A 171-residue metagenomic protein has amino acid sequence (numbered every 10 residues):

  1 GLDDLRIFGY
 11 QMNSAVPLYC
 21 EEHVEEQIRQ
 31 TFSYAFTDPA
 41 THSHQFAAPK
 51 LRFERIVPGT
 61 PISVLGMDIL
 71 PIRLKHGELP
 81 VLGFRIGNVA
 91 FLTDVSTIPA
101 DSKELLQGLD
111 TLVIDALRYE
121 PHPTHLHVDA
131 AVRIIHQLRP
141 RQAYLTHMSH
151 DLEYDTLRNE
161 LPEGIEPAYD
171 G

Functional and structural regions predicted by a protein language model:
G1-L92, R158-G171: Binuclear metal-dependent hydrolase catalytic cores
T97-G171: Cap/insert and terminal regions of metallo-dependent hydrolase folds
